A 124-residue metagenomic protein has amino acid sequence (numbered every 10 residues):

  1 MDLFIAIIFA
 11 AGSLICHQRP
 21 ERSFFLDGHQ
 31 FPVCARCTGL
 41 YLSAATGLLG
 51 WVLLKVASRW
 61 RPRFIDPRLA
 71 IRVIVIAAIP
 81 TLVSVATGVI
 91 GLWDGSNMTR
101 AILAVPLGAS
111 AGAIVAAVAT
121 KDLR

Functional and structural regions predicted by a protein language model:
M1-V33: Extracytosolic (periplasmic/ER-lumenal) interhelical loops and adjacent juxtamembrane/interface segments of multi-pass
V33-V56: Hydrophobic alpha-helical transmembrane segments
Y41, I74-V75, I102: Hydrophobic alpha-helical transmembrane segments
L42-L49, V105-K121: Hydrophobic cores of alpha-helical transmembrane segments in multi-pass inner/ER membrane proteins, independent
T46, D66-I90: Small-polar-interrupted transmembrane alpha-helices in polytopic inner-membrane proteins
K55, V85-L92, V115-D122: Transmembrane helix-loop junctions and nearby membrane-interface residues
V56-L69, R124: Membrane-interfacial, low-structure loops and terminal tails that flank and connect transmembrane helices in multi-pass
W93-V105: Non-cytosolic membrane-interface motifs at loop->transmembrane helix junctions
